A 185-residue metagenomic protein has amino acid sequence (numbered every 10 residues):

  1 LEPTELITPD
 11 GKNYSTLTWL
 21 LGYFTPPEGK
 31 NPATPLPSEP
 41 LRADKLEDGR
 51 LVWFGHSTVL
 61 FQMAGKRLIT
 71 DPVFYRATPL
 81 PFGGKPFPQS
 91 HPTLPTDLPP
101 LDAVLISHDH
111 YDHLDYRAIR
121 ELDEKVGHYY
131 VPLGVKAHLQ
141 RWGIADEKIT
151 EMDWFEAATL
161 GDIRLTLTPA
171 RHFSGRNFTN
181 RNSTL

Functional and structural regions predicted by a protein language model:
L1-D97: Metallo-beta-lactamase
E28-D48, P132-L185: Metallo-beta-lactamase
F61, D71, H108, D115 (+2 more regions): Divalent metal-coordination and catalytic microenvironments
K66, E124-G127: A short helix->loop->beta-strand "cap" motif at the edges of active sites that frequently abuts
K66-L68, A103, I163: Structural motif
D97-P99, R120-K125: Short, conserved loop/helix-junction motifs that constitute active-site signature segments in enzyme catalytic cores
L101-D112: Metallo-beta-lactamase
R117-L122, W142: A short acidic, amphipathic alpha-helical/loop segment
